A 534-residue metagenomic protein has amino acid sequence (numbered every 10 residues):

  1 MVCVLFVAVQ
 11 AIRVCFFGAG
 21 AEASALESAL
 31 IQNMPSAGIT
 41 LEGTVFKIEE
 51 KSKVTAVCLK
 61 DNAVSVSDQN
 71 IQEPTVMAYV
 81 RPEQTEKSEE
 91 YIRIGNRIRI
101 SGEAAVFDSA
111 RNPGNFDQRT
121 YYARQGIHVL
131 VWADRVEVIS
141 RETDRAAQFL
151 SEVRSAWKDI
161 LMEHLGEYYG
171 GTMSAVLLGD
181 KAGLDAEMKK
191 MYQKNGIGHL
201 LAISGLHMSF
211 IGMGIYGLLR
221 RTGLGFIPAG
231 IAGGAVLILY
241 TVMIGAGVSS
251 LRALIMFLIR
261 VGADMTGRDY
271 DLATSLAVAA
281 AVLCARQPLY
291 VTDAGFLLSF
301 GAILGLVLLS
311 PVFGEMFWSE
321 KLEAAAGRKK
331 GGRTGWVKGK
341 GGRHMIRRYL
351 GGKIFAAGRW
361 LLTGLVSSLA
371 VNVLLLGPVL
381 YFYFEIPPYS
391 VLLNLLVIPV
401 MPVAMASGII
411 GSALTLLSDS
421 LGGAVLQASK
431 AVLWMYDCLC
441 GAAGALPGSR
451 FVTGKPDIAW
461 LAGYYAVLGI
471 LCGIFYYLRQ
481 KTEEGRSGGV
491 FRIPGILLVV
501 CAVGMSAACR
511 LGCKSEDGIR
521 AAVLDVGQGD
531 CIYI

Functional and structural regions predicted by a protein language model:
C3, Q10-H199: Membrane-interface helix/helix-cap signal primarily in integral membrane proteins
M34, Y349-V373, L392-L395, S420-C438: Functional transmembrane helices that form membrane-embedded active or gating regions
G43, G102, V176, S204 (+7 more regions): Divalent metal-coordination and catalytic microenvironments
V138-F149, K194, L380-L396, A406-Y465: Membrane-interface amphipathic/re-entrant loop segments adjacent to transmembrane helices in multi-pass membrane
D159, K190, R220, L237 (+6 more regions): Short amphipathic alpha-helical coupling elements at transmembrane boundaries
D185-S390, P456-K514: Hydrophobic alpha-helical transmembrane segments in multi-pass membrane proteins
A406-I409, K514-I534: Conserved beta-strand hairpin/beta-sheet module of binuclear metal-dependent hydrolase folds, prominently
